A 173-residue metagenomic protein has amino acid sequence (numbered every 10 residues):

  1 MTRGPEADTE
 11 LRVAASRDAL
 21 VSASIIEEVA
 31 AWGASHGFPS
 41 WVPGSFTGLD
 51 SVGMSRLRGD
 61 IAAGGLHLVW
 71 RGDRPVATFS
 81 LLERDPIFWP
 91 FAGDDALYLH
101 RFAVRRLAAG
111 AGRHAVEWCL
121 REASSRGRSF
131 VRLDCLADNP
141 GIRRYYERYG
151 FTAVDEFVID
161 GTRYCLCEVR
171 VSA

Functional and structural regions predicted by a protein language model:
M1-L20, S24, A173: Conserved N-terminal entry element of GNAT/NAT acetyltransferase domains
E27-R56: Conserved GNAT-fold acetyl-CoA-binding loop/helix
S51-L68, Y98: A short helix-loop-beta-strand connector motif used in the catalytic cores of GNAT acetyltransferases and, in some
L68, R74-E83, Y98, A103: Conserved beta-strand in the GNAT
P90-R106: Conserved acetyl-CoA binding element of GNAT-fold acetyltransferases
L107, L133-R143, I159-R163: Conserved beta-strand-loop-alpha-helix junction that forms the acyl-donor binding cleft
A109-R121, R144-R148: Conserved acetyl-CoA-binding loop-helix of GNAT-fold acetyltransferases
A123-C135: Conserved GNAT acetyl-CoA-binding A-motif
